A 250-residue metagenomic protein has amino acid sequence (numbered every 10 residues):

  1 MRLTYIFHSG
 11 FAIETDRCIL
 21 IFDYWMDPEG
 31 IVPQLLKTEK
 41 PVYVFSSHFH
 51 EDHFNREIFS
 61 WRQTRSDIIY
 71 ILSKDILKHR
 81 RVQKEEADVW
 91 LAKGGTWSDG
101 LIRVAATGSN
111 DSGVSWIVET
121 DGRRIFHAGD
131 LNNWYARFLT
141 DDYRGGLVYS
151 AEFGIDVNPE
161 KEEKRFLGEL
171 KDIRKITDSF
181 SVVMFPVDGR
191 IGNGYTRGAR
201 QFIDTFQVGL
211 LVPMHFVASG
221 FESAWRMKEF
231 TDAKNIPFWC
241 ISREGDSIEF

Functional and structural regions predicted by a protein language model:
M1-H8, R81-W97, I191, Y195-F250: Binuclear metal-ion centers of metallo-dependent hydrolases, dominated by the metallo-beta-lactamase
I6-H8, D16, S109, E119: A short, compositionally biased micro-patch
G10-W61, L131-I176: Pre-active-site segment of Zn-dependent metallo-hydrolases
I21-W25, K40-F54, Y70-D75, F126-D130 (+5 more regions): Active-site neighborhood of phospho(di)ester-bond hydrolases with catalytic His/Asp-centered motifs
D27-G30, F49-F54, L77-R80, G95-W97 (+4 more regions): Active-site environment of divalent metal-dependent phosphoester hydrolases
P33-W97: Active-site HxH/HxHxD metal-binding segment of metal-dependent hydrolases
E39, I102, D178, F206: Structured loop/turn residues at beta-strand edges in well-structured enzyme cores
Y70-I125, R144, P237-E249: Metallo-beta-lactamase
